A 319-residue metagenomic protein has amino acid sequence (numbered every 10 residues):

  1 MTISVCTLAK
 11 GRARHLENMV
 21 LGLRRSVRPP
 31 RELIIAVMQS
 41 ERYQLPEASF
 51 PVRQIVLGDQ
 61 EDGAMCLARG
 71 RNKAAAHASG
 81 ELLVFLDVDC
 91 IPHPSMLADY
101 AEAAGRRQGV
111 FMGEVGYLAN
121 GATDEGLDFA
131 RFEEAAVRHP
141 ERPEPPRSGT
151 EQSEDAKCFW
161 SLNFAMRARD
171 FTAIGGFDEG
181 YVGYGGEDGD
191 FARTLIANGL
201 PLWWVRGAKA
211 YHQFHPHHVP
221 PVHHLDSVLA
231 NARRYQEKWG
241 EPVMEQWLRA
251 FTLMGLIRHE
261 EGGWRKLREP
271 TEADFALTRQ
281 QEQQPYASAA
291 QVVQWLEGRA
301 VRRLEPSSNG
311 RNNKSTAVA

Functional and structural regions predicted by a protein language model:
L21-P30: Short, acidic, metal-binding catalytic loop of nucleotide-sugar glycosyltransferases
Q60-A78: Glycine-rich, basic loop-to-helix element that forms the pyrophosphate-binding segment of sugar-nucleotide handling
L83: Short aromatic/hydrophobic "clamp" motif used to bind/position activated sugar donors
S95-F132: Conserved donor NDP-sugar-binding/catalytic core segment of glycosyltransferases
R131-A156: Short, flexible, basic/aromatic active-site loop/helix in glycosyltransferases
C158-F159, N163-M166, D170-G175, Y181-A208: A short, conserved alpha-helix in the catalytic core of glycosyltransferases
V205-P221, R234-Y235: Active-site donor/metal-binding and catalytic loop motifs of nucleotide-sugar-dependent glycosylation enzymes
A230-A319: Terminal low-complexity segments of carbohydrate-biosynthetic enzymes
